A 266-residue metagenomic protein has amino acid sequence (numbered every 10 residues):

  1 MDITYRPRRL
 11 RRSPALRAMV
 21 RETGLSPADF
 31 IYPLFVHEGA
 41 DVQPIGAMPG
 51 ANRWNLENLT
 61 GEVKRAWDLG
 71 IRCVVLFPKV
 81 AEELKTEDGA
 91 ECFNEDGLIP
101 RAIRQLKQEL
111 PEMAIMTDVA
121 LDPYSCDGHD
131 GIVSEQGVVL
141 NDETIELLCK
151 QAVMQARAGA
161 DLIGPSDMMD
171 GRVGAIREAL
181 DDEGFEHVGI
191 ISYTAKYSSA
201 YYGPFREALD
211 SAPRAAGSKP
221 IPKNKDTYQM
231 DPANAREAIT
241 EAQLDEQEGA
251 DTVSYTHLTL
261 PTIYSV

Functional and structural regions predicted by a protein language model:
A28-F30, G70-R72, L110-M113, G159-D161 (+2 more regions): Short, well-ordered coil/turn segments that N-cap beta-strands
F30-Y32, V74-L76, I115-T117, I163 (+2 more regions): Hydrophobic faces of well-ordered beta-strands that scaffold small-molecule active sites in alpha/beta enzyme cores
L34, L59, D118, Q155 (+2 more regions): Conserved, mostly hydrophobic/aromatic
Q43-N58, I132-E146, K219-I239: Active-site mouth loops of central-metabolism enzymes
M48-R65, G89-A102: Glycine-rich anion/phosphate-binding loops
G89-T117, V173-T194, S265: Alpha-helix-loop-beta-strand connector modules within alpha/beta enzyme cores
Y124-D130, R172, E178-D231: Conserved anion-binding
T256-T262: Conserved small/polar residues in nucleotide/adenosyl-binding loops
